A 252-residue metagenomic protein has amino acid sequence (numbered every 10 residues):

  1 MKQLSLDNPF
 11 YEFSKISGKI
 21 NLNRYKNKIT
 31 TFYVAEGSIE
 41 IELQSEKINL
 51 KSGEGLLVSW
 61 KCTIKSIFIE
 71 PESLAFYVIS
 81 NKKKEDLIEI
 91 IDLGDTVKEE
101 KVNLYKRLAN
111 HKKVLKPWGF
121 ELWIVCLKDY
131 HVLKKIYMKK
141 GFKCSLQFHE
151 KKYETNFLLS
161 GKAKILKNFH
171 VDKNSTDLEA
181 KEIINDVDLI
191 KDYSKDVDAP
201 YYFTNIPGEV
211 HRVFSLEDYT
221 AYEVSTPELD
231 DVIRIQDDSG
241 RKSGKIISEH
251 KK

Functional and structural regions predicted by a protein language model:
M1-L22, Q44, I48-S52, P71-L74 (+5 more regions): A short, N-terminal "cap"/entry segment at the start of jelly-roll beta-barrel domains of the cupin/DSBH fold
G18-I20, K26-S45, E150-N185: Glycine- and acidic-residue-biased ligand/ion/polar-headgroup-sensing regions
R24, F68-I69, F148-E150, S215: Non-cytosolic beta-sheet module surface loops
S38-E40, T63, K162-K164, V210 (+1 more regions): Structural motif
I41, V78, S145-L146, I165-K167 (+1 more regions): Short hydrophobic/aromatic-rich beta-strand segments that constitute the beta-sheet cores of beta-sandwich/beta-barrel
L43-T63, T155, K167-V210: Short acidic-glycine-tyrosine-enriched beta hairpin
I64-P71, V78-N81, V213-S215: Asparagine-centered strand-capping/turn motif at beta-strand->loop junctions
Y137-K143, Q147-K151: A mid-sequence, solvent-exposed acidic-amphipathic segment
